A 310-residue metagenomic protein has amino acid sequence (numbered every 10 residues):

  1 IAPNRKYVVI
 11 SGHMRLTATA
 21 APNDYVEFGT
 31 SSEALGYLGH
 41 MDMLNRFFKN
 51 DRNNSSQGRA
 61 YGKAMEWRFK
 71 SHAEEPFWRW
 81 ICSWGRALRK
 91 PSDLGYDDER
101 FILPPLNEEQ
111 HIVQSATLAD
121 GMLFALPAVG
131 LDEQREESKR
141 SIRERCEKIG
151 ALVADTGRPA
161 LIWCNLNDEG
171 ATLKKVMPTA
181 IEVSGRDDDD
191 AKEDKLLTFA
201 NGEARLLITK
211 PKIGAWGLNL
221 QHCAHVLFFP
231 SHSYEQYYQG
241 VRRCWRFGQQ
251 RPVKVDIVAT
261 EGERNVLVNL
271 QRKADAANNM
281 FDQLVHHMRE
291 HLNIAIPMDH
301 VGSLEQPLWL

Functional and structural regions predicted by a protein language model:
I1-S92, Q249: Conserved P-loop NTPase motor "coupling/switch" region that bridges the ATPase
V9-G12, N107, P178-T179, Q221-H225 (+1 more regions): Short glycine-/polar-rich loops that comprise or flank the Walker A/P-loop and associated switch/sensor motifs
E27-T30, L218-S231, V253-D256: A short beta-strand element within the Helicase C-terminal
A64-W67, S71, E75-R79, N107-R143: Conserved interdomain linker/interface between the two RecA-like ATPase lobes of SF2 helicase motors
L94-R100, E109-V113, L152-K174: Conserved strand-helix element at the start of the C-terminal RecA-like helicase core
E133-N165: Conserved interdomain hinge at the start of the Helicase C-terminal
L161-W163, A171-T172, P178-G214: Conserved helicase ATPase core of P-loop NTP-dependent helicases/translocases
H232-L310: A conserved SF2-helicase RecA2
